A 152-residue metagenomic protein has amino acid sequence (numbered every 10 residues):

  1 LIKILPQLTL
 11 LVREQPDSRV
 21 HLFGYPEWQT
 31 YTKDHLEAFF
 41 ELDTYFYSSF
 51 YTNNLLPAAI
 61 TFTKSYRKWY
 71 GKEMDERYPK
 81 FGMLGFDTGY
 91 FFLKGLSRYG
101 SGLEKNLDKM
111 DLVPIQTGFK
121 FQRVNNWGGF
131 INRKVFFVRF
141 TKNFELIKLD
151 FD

Functional and structural regions predicted by a protein language model:
L1-D152: Extracytosolic ligand-binding ectodomains
